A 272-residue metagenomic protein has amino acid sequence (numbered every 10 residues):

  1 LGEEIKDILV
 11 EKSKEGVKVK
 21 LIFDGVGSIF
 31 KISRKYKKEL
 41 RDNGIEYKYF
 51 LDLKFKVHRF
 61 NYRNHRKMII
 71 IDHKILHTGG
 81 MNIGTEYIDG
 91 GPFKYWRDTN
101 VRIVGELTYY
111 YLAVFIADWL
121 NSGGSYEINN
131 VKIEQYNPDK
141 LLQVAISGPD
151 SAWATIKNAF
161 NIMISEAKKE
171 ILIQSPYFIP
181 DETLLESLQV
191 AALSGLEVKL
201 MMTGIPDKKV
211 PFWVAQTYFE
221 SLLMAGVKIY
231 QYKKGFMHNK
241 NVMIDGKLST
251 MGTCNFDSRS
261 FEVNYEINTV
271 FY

Functional and structural regions predicted by a protein language model:
L1-Y272: Charged, low-complexity intrinsically disordered terminal segments
